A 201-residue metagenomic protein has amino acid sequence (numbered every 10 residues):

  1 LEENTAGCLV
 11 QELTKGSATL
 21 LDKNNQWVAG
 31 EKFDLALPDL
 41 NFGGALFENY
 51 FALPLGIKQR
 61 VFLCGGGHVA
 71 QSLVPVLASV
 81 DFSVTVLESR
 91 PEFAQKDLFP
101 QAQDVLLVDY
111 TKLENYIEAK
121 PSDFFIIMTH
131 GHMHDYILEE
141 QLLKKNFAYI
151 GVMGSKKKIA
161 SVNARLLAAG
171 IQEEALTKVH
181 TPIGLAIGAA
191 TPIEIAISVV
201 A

Functional and structural regions predicted by a protein language model:
L1-S89, F93-Q103, K120-D123, K158: Segments forming oxygen-rich coordination pockets for charged ligands
V74-V76, L98-F99, E118, I137-Q141 (+1 more regions): Short amphipathic alpha-helical segments
F82, F147, I171: Short phosphate-binding/catalytic loops that engage adenosine nucleotides
L87, F124, T129, E140-R165: ADP-ribose/adenylate-binding Rossmann-like module
Q103-D109: Conserved SAM-binding strand-loop segment of SAM-dependent methyltransferases
T111-P121: Short amphipathic alpha-helix with an adjacent loop that forms part of the alpha/beta core around
H132-Y136: Beta-loop-alpha module in the N-terminal Rossmann-like domain of NAD(P)-dependent dehydrogenases, especially those
M153-A201: Adenosine-phosphate binding glycine-rich loop
